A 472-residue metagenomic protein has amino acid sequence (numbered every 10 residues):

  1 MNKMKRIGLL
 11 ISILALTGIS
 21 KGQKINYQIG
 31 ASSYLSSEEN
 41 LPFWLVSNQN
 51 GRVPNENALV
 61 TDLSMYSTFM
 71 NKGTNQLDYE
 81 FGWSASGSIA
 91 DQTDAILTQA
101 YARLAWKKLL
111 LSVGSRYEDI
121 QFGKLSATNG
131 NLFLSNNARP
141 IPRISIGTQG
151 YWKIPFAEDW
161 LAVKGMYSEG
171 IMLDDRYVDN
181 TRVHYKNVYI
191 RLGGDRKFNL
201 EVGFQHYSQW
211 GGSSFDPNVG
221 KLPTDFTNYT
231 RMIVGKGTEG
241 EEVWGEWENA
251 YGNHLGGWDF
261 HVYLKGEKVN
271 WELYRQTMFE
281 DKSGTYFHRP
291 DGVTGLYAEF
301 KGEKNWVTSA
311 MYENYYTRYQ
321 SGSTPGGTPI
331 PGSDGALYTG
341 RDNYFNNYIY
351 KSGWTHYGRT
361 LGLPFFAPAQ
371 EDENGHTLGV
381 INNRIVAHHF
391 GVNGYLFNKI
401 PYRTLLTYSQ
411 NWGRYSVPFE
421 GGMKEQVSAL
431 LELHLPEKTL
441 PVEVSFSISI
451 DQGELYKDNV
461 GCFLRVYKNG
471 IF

Functional and structural regions predicted by a protein language model:
M1-Y27, F472: Bacterial Sec-dependent N-terminal signal peptides
S20-E118, L132-L134, P140-W152, W160-V163 (+1 more regions): Beta-barrel outer-membrane channel/assembly domains of diderm bacteria
Q23-N26, S67-Y79, A105-L109, W152-K164 (+6 more regions): Short loop/turn motifs that connect adjacent beta-strands in outer-membrane beta-barrel proteins
I25-E39, Y79-G87, L104, V113-Y117 (+6 more regions): Transmembrane beta-barrel strands of outer-membrane/channel proteins
S36-E38, S84-A90, R116-L132, K153-I154 (+7 more regions): Sequence/structural signature of outer-membrane beta-barrel proteins
V46-Q49, S84, A127-G130, M172 (+3 more regions): Extracytoplasmic loops and strand-loop junctions of Gram-negative outer membrane beta-barrel proteins
D119-G220: Internal, well-ordered domain-core segments that constitute the primary functional module of diverse proteins
F198-S208, S213-F472: Exposed, low-structure sequence patches enriched in small/polar residues
